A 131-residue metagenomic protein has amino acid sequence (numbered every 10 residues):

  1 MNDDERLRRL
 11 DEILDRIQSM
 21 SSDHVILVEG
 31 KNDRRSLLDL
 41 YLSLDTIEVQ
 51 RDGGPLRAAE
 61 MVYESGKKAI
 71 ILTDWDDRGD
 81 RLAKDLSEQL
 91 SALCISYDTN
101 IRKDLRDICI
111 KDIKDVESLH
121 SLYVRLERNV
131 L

Functional and structural regions predicted by a protein language model:
M1-D23, A58: Phosphate-handling DNA/RNA-contact segment within nucleic-acid enzymes
R8-L10, V28-G30, D80: Short amphipathic alpha-helical surface micro-motifs
I13-I47: N-terminal first-folded block
K31, D39-L40, D45, V49-L131: TOPRIM fold recognition
